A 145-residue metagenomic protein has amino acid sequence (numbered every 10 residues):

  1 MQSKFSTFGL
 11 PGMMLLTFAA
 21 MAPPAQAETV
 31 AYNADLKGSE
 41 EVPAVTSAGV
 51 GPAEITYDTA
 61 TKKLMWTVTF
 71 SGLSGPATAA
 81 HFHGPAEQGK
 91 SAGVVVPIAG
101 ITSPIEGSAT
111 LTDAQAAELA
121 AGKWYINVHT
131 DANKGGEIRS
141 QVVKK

Functional and structural regions predicted by a protein language model:
Q2-F5, P23-A80, G84-K145: Metal-centered catalytic cores of metalloenzymes
P11-A20: Bacterial N-terminal signal peptides
